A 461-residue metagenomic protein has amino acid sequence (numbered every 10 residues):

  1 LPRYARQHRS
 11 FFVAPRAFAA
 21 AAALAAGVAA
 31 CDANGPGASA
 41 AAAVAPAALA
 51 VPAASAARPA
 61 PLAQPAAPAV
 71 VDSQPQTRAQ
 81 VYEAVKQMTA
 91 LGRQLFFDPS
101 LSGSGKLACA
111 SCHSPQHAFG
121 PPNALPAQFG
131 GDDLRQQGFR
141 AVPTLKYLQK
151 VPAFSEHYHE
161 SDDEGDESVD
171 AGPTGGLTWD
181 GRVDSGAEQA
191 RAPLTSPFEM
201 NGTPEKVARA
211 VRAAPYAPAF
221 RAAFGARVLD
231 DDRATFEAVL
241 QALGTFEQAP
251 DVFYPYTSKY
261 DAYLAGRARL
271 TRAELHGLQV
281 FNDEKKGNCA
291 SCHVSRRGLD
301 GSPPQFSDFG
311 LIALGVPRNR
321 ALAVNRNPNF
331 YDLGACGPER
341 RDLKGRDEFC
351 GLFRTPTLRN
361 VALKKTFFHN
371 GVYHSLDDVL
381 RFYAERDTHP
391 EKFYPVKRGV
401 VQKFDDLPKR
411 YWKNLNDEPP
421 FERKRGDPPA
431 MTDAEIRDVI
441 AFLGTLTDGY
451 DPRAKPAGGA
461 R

Functional and structural regions predicted by a protein language model:
P2-H8, V13-L95, A192, P197 (+6 more regions): Post-cleavage N-terminal segment of exported redox proteins
R58-Q189, P255-P395, A454-R461: Short glycine/threonine-rich turn/loop motifs
D377-D378, F382-P428: An amphipathic alpha-helical core segment
